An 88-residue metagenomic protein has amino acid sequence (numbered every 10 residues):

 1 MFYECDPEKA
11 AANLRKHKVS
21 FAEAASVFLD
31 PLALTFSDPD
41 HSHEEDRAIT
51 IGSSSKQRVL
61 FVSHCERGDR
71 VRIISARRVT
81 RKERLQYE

Functional and structural regions predicted by a protein language model:
M1-E88: Ribonuclease/tRNase effector modules and their secretory precursors
